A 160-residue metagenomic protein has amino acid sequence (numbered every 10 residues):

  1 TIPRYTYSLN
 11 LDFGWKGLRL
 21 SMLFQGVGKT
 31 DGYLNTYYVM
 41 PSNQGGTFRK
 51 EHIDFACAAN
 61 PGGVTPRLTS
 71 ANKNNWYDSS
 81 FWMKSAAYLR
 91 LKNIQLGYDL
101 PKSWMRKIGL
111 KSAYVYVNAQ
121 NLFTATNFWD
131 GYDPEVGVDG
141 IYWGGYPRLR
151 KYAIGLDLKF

Functional and structural regions predicted by a protein language model:
I2-R4, K84-L91, G145-L149: Transmembrane beta-barrel outer-membrane domains
Y5-L11, L91-L96, R150-L156: Hydrophobic, lipid-facing positions within transmembrane beta-strands of outer-membrane proteins
Y5-Y7, K16-L18, A87, G109-A113 (+1 more regions): Outer-envelope beta-barrel architecture signal
G14, Q25-V27, N118-L122, K159: Outer-membrane beta-barrel pore domains and translocons
G17-L20, S103-W104: Repeated loop/turn-to-beta-strand initiation elements of outer-membrane beta-barrel proteins
M22, V115-V117, L156: Membrane-embedded beta-strand positions of outer-membrane beta-barrel proteins
V27-Y114, A119: Extracytoplasmic gating/loop element in the C-terminal half of outer-membrane beta-barrel translocons and assembly
I53, C57-G63, W76, T124-F160: C-terminal beta-signal and terminal closure region of outer-membrane beta-barrel proteins
